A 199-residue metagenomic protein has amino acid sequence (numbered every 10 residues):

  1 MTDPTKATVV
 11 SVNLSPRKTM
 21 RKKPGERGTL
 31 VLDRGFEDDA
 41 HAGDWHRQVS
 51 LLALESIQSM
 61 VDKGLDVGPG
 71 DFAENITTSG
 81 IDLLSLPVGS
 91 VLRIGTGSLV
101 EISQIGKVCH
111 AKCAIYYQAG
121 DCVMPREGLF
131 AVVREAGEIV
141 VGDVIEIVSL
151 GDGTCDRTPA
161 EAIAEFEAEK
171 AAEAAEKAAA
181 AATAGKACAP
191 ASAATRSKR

Functional and structural regions predicted by a protein language model:
M1-R199: Metal-cofactor-dependent catalytic cores
